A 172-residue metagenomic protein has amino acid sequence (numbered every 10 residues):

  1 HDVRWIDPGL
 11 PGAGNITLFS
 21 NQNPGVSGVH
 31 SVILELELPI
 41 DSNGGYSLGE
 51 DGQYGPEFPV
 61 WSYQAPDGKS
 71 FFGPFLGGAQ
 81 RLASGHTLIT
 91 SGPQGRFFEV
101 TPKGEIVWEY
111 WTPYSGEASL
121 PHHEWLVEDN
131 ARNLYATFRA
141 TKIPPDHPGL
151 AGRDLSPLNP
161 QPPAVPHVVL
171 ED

Functional and structural regions predicted by a protein language model:
H1-D172: Histidine-/acidic-rich catalytic cores in large beta-rich domains
